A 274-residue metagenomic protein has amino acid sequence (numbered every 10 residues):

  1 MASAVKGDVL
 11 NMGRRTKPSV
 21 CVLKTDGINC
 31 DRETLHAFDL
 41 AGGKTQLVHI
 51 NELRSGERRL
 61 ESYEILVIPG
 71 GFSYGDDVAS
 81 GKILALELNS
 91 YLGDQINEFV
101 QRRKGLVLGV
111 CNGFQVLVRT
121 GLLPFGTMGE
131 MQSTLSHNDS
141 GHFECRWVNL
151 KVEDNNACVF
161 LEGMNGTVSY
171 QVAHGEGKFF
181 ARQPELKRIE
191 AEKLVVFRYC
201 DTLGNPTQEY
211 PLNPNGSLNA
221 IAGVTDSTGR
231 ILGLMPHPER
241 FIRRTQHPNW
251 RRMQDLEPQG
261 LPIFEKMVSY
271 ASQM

Functional and structural regions predicted by a protein language model:
M1-V110, F114-P124, S136-E144, K151 (+2 more regions): N-terminal beta1-alpha1 cap of cysteine-dependent amidohydrolase-like domains
A2-A4, V152-M274: C-terminal and late-domain segments of enzyme folds
R15-T16, V20, T127, M131-N138 (+3 more regions): Generic preference for hydrophobic/aromatic residues in regular secondary structure cores
S55, G71, N97, E130 (+5 more regions): Short, well-ordered helical secondary-structure segments
L123-V172: Class I S-adenosyl-L-methionine
